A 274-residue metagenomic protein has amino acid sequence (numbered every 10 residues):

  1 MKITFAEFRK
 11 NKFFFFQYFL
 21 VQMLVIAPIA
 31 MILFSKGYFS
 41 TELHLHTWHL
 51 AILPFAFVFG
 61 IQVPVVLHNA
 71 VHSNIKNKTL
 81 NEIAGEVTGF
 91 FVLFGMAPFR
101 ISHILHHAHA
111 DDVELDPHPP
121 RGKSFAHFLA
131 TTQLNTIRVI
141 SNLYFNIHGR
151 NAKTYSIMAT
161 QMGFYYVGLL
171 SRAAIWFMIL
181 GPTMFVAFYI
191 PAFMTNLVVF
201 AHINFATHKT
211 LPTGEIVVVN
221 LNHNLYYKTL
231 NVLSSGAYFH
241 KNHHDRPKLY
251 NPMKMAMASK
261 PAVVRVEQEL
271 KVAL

Functional and structural regions predicted by a protein language model:
M1-Q62, V66-V71, E82, E86-I190 (+1 more regions): Non-catalytic, topology-defining segments of multipass membrane proteins
G60-P64, S73, N204, S235 (+1 more regions): Active-site alpha-helix of zinc metalloproteases
V63, K76, P98-I101, P182-T183 (+2 more regions): Juxtamembrane/interfacial segments flanking transmembrane helices
A70-V71, A206, T210, D245: Active-site His/Glu-centered metal-binding helix of metallohydrolases
V71, I75-K76, E215, R246 (+1 more regions): Active-site-flanking alpha-helical
K78-L80: Cytoplasmic-side transmembrane-helix entry/capping segments in multi-pass membrane proteins
G95-H107, K228-Y250: Acidic, Ser/Thr-rich low-complexity segments on the non-lumenal side of membrane proteins
P191-S235: Alpha-helical transmembrane anchor segments
